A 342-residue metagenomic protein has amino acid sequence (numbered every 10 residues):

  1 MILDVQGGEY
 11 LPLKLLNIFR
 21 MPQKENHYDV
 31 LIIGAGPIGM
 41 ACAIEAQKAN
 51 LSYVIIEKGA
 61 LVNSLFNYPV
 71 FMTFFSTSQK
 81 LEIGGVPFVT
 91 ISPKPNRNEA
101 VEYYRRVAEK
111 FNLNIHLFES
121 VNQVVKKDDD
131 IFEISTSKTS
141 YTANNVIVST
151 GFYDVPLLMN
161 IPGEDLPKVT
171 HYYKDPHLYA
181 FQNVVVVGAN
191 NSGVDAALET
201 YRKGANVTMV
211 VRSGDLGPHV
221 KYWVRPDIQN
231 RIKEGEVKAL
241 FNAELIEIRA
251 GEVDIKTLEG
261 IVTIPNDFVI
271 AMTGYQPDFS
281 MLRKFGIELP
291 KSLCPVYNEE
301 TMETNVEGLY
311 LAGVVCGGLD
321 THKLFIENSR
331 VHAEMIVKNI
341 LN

Functional and structural regions predicted by a protein language model:
M1, P22-H27, I32-I56, Y172-L216 (+1 more regions): Rossmann-like dinucleotide/flavin-binding elements
I2-G8, P12-D29, D154-V155, I161-Y172: Extreme N-terminal leader/targeting segments of oxidoreductases
P22, Y28, A35-L113, V194-Y222 (+1 more regions): Beta1-alpha1 glycine-rich phosphate/pyrophosphate-binding loop at the start of Rossmann-like nucleotide-binding domains
C42, L65, K126, L157-M159 (+4 more regions): Short glycine-/acidic-enriched loop or helix-start segments at secondary-structure transitions that form or flank
N112, H116-V125, I131-I134, S140-Y141 (+1 more regions): A Rossmann-like FAD-binding core segment of flavoenzymes
V146, D267-I270, L309-Y310: AMP-binding/adenylate-forming core of the ANL superfamily
T150-G163, Q276-G286: Flavin (primarily FAD) binding-site architecture
